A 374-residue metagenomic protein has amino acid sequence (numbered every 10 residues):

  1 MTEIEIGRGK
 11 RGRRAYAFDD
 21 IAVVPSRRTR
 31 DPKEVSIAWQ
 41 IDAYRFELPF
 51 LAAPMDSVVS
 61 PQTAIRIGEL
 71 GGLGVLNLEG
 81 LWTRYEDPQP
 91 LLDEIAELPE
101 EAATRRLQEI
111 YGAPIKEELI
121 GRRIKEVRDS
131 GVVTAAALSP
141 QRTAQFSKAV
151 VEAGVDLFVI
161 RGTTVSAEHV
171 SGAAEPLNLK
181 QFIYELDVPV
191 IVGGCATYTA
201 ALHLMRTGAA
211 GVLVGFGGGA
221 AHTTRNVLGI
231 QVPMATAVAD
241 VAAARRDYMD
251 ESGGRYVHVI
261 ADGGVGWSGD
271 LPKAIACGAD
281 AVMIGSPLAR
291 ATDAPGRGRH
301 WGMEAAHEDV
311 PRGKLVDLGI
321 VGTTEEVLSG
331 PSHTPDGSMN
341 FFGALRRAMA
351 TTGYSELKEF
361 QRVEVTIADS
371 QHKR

Functional and structural regions predicted by a protein language model:
M1-R27, Y111-I115, L119-K125, D187 (+3 more regions): Alpha/beta catalytic cores of nucleotide-metabolism and tRNA/nucleoside-modifying enzymes
M1-S252, H258, L288: Active-site entrance/lid segments in N-terminal catalytic domains of soluble metabolic enzymes
